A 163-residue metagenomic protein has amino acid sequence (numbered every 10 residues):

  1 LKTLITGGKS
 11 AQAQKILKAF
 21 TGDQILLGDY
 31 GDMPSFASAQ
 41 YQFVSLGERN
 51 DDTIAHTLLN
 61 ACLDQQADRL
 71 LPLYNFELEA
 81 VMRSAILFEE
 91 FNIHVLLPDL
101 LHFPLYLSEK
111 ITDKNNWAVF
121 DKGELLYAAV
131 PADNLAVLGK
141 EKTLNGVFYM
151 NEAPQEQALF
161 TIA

Functional and structural regions predicted by a protein language model:
L1-I93, P131-A163: ATP-binding N-terminal substructure of ATP-dependent carboxylate-amine bond-forming enzymes
A67, F91-V95, D113-D121: Short, structured secondary-structure boundary patches
F91-L107: Short, acidic/small-residue loops that bind anionic groups at enzyme active sites
P104-Y149: Short, glycine-/small-residue-rich phosphate/pyrophosphate-handling segment
